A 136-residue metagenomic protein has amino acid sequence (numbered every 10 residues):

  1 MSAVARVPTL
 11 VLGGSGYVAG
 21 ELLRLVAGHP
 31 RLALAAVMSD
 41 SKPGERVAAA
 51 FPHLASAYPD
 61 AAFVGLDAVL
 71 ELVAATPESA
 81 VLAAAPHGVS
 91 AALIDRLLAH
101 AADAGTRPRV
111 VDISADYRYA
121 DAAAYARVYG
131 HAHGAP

Functional and structural regions predicted by a protein language model:
M1-P136: N-terminal Rossmann-like NAD(P) cofactor-binding subdomain of oxidoreductases, focused on the glycine-rich
